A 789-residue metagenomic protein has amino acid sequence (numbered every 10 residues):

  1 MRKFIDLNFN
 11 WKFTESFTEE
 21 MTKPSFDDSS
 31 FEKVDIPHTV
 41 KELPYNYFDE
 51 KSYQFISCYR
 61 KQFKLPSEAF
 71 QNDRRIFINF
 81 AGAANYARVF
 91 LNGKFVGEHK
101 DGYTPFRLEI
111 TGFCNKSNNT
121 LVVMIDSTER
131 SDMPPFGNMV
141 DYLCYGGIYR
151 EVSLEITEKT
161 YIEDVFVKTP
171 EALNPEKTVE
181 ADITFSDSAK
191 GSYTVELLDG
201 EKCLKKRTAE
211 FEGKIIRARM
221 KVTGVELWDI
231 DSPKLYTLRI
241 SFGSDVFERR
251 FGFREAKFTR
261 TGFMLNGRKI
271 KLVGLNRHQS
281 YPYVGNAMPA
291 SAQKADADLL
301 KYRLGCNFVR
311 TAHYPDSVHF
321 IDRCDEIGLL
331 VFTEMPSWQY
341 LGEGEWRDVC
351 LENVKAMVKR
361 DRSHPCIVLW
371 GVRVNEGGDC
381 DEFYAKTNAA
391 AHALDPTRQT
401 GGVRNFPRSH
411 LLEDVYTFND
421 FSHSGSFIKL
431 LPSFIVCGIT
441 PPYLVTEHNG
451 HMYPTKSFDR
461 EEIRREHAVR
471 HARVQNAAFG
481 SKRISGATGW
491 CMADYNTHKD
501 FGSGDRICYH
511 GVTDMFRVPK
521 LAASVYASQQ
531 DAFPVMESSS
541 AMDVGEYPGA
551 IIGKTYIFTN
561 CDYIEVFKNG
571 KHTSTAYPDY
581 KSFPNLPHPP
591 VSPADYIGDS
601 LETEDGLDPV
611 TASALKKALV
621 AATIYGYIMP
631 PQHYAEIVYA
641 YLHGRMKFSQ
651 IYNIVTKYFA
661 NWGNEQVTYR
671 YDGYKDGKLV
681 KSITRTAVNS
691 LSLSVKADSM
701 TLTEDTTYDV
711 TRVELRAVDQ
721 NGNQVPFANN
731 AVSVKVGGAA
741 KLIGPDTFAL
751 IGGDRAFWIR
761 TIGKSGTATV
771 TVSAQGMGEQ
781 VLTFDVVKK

Functional and structural regions predicted by a protein language model:
M1-P44, M124, G200, A468 (+4 more regions): Accessory carbohydrate-binding/adhesion or oligomerization-edge regions at the termini of glycan-active proteins
F4-F17, T39, Q54-I162, S188 (+6 more regions): Accessory beta-strand-rich segments of carbohydrate-active enzymes
H38-F80, A84-L91, G97-K100, P134 (+4 more regions): Active-site-adjacent substrate/metal-binding segments within catalytic domains of carbohydrate-active enzymes
N115-N118, T184-K257: Extended acidic/polar, glycine-enriched regions that form or flank non-catalytic beta-rich accessory modules
E180-D182, D298-Y302, F308-Q529, F533-T555 (+2 more regions): Substrate-binding/catalytic cleft of secreted carbohydrate-active enzymes, primarily glycoside hydrolases
A181-I183, I557-T559, D709-P726, V770-V772: Beta-strand-rich structural segments
A477-D705, V718-Q720, A728-N730: Carbohydrate-binding surfaces of carbohydrate-active enzymes
F583-D595, G737-G752: Low-complexity "stalk/linker" and mucin-like segments enriched in Ser/Thr/Pro/Ala/Gly
